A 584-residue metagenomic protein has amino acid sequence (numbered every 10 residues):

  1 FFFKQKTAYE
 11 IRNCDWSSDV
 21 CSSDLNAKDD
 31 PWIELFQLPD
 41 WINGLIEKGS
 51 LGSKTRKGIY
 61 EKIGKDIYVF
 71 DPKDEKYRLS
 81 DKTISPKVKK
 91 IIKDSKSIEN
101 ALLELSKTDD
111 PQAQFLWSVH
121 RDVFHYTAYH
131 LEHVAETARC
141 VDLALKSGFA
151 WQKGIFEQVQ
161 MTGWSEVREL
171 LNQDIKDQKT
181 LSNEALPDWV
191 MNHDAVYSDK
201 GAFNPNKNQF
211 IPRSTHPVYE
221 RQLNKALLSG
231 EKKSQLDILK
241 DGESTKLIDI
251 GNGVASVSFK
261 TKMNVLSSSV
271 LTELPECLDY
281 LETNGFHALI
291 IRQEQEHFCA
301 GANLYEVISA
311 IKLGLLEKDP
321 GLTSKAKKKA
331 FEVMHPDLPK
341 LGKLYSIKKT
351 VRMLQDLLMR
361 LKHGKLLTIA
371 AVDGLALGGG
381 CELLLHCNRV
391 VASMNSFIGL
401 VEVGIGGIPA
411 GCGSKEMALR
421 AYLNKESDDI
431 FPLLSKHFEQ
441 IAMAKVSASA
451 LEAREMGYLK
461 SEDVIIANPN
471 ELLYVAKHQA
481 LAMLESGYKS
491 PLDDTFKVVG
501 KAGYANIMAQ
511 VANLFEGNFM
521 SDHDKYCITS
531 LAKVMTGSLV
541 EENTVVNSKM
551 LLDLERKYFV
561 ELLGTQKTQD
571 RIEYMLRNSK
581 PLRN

Functional and structural regions predicted by a protein language model:
F1-C21: Single conserved hydrophobic/aromatic residue that forms the stacking wall/gate of nucleotide- or nucleobase-binding
R12, S17-S18, G49-K62, H130-E136 (+3 more regions): Conserved phosphate/anionic-ligand binding catalytic regions in large, soluble enzymes, centered on
D19, S23-I42, K48, R78-Q114 (+6 more regions): Intrinsically disordered, low-complexity segments enriched in small/flexible residues
I42, T137-G148, I572: Short, well-structured alpha-helical segments that form the helix of a local strand-helix-strand
H133-C140, S267, T568: Helix N-cap / loop-to-helix initiation motif
N252-S258, L271-Y345, Q355-A371, S393-F397 (+1 more regions): A structural preference for short, pocket-lining loop segments at secondary-structure junctions
K340, L344-I347, V351, Q355 (+1 more regions): Conserved catalytic cores of soluble enzyme domains, especially glycine-rich substrate-binding beta-alpha loops
